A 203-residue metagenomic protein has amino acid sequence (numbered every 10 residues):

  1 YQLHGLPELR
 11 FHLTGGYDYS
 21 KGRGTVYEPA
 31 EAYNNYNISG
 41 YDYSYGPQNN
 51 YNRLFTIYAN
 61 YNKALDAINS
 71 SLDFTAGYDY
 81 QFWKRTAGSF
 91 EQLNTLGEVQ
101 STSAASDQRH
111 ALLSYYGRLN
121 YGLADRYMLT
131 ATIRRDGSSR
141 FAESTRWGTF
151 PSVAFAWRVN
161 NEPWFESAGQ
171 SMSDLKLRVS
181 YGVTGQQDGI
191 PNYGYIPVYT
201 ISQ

Functional and structural regions predicted by a protein language model:
Y1-E28, N37-Q203: Extracellular/periplasmic, surface-exposed regions of secreted and cell-surface proteins
